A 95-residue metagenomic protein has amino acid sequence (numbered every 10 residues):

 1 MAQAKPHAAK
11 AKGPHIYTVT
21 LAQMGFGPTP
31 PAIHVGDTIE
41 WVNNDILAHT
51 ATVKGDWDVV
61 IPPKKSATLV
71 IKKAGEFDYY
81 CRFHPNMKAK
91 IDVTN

Functional and structural regions predicted by a protein language model:
M1-N95: Extracytoplasmic copper-binding redox domains, predominantly the cupredoxin/blue-copper superfamily
